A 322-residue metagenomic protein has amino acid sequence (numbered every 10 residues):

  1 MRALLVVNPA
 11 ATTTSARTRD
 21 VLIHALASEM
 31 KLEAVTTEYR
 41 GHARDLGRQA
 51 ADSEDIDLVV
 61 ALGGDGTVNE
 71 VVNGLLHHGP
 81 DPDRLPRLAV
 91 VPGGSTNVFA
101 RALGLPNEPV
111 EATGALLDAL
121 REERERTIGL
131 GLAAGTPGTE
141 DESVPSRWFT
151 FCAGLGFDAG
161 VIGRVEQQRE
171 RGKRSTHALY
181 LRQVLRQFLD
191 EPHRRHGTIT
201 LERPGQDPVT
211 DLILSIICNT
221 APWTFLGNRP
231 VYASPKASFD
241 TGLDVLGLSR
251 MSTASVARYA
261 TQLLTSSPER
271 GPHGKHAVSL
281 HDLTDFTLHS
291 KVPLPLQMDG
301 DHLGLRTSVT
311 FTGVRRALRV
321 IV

Functional and structural regions predicted by a protein language model:
M1-L62, N69, N73: ATP/NTP phosphate-donor binding region
A16, E70-V72, A100-R101, L226-G227 (+1 more regions): Short glycine-/acidic-enriched loop or helix-start segments at secondary-structure transitions that form or flank
A16, L76-L214: Catalytic core of DAGKc-family lipid kinases
K31-E33, I56-V59, L85-L88, S146-W148 (+1 more regions): Short active-site oxyanion
G154, D158, I216-A233, H302: Glycine-rich phosphate/pyrophosphate-binding beta-alpha loops
D158-V161, V209-D211, P222-G227, T253-A257: Short acidic/glycine-rich loop or secondary-structure boundary segments that cap or lie
R203-P204, Y232-D240, D244-V322: ATP/nucleoside-binding phosphotransfer catalytic cores, i.e., glycine-rich phosphate-binding loops
